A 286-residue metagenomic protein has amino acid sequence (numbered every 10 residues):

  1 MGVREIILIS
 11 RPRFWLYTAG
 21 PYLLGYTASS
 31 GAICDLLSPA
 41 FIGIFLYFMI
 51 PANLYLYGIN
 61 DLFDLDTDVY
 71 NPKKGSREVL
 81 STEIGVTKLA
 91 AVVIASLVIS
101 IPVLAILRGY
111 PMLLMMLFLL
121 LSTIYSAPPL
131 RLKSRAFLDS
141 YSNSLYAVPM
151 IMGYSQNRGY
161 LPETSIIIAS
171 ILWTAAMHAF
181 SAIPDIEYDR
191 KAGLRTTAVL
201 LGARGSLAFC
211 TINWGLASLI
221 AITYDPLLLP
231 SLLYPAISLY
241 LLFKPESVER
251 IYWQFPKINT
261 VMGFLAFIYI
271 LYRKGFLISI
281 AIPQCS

Functional and structural regions predicted by a protein language model:
M1-S286: Multi-pass alpha-helical membrane architecture of UbiA-family and related isoprenoid/lipid prenyltransferases
